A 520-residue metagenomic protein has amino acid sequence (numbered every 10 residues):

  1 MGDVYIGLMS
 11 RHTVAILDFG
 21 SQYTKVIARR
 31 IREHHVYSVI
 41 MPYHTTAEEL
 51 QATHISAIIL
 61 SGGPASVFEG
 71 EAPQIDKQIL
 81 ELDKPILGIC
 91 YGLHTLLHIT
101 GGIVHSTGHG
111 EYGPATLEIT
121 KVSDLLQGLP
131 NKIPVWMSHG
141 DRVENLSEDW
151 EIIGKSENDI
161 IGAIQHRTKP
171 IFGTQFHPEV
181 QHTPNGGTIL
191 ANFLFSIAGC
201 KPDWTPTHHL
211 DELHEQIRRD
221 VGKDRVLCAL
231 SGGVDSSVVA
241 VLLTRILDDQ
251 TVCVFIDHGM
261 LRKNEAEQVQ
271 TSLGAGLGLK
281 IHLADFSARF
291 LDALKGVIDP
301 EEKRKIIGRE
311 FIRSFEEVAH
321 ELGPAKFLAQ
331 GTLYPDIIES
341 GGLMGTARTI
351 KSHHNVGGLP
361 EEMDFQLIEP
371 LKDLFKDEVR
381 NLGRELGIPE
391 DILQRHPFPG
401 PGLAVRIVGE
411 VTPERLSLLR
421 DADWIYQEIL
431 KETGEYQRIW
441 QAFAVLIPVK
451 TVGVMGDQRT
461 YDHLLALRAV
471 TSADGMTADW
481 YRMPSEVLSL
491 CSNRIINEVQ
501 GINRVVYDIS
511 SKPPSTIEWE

Functional and structural regions predicted by a protein language model:
I6-L60, P64-G70, Q74-L82, H94 (+2 more regions): RNA-binding accessory domains that recognize and position tRNA/RNA substrates
